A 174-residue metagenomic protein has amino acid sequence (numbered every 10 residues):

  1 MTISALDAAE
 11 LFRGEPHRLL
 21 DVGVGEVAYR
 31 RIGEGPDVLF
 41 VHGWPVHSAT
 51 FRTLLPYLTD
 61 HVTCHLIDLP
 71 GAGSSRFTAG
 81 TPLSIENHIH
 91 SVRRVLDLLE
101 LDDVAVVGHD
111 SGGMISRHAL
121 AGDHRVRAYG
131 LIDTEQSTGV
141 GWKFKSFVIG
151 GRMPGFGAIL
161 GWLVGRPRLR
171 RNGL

Functional and structural regions predicted by a protein language model:
T2-R18, G25-R30, H65, A72-V107 (+1 more regions): Flexible "cap/lid" subdomain of the alpha/beta-hydrolase fold that forms the substrate-access gate
G25-S74: Conserved HGGG/HGGXW glycine-rich cap/lid loop of the alpha/beta-hydrolase fold
